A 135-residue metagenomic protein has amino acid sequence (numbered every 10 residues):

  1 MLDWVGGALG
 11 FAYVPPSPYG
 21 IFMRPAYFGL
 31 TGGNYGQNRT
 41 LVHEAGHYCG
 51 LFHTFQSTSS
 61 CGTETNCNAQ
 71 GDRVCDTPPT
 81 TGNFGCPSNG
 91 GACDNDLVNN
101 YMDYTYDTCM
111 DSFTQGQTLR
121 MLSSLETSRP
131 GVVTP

Functional and structural regions predicted by a protein language model:
M1-V42, Y48-P135: Extracellular (secreted or membrane-anchored) zinc-dependent metallopeptidases, primarily metzincins but also closely
